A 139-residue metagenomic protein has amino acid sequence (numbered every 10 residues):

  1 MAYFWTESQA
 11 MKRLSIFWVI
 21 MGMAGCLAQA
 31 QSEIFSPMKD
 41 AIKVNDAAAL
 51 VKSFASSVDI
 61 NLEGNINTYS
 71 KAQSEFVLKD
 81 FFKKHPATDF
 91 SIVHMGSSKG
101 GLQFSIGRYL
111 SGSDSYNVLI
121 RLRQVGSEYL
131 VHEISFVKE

Functional and structural regions predicted by a protein language model:
M1-I34: Bacterial Sec-dependent N-terminal signal peptides
Q31-D46: Short, aromatic-enriched amphipathic alpha-helices that serve as compact interaction elements
A49-L50: Solenoid-repeat scaffolds in large eukaryotic assemblies
F54-S56, G64-I66, H94-G96, R108-S111 (+2 more regions): A mature extracytoplasmic/lumenal domain signature
F54-S91: Short solvent-exposed beta->alpha transition segments
V58, L102-Q103, Y129: Hydrophobic residues embedded in beta-strands of well-ordered beta-sheets
F76-D114: Surface-exposed, charged secondary-structure patches
S115-E139: Short beta-strand edge/turn micro-motifs at domain boundaries
